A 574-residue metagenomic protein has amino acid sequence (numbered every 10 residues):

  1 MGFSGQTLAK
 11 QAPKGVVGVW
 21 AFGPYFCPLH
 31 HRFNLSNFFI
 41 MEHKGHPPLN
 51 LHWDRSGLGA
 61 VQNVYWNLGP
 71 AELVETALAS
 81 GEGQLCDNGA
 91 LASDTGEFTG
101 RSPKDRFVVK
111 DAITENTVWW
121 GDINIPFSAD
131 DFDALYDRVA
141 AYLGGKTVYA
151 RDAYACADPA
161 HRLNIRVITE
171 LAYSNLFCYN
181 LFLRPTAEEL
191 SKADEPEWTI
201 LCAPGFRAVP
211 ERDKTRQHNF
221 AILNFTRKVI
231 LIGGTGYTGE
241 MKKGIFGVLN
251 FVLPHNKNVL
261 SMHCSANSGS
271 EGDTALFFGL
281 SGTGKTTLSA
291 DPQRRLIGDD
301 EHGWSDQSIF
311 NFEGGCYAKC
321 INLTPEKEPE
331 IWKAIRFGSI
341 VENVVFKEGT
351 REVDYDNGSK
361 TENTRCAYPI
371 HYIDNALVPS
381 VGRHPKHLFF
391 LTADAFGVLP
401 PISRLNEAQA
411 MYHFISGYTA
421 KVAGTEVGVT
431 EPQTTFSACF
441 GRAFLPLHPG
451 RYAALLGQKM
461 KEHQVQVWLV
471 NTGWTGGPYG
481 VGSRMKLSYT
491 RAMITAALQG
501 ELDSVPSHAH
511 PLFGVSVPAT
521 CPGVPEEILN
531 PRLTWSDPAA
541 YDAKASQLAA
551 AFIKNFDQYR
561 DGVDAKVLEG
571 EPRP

Functional and structural regions predicted by a protein language model:
G2-K14, G18-H30, N34: Short, low-complexity intrinsically disordered segments enriched in small and basic residues
M41-K192: N-terminal accessory targeting/assembly segments
E42-D87, H263-L280, D291-P292, G303-T534 (+1 more regions): Glycine-rich, often acidic-flanked micro-motifs that create phosphate/phosphodiester-binding or positioning elements
R151, V259-A266: A short glycine-rich, hydrophobically flanked beta-strand micro-motif that places a catalytic Asp/Glu for divalent metal
D213-V252: Charged, amphipathic alpha-helical linker segments immediately N-terminal to NTP-binding catalytic cores
K285: Conserved lysine of the Walker
L288: Hydrophobic positions on the alpha1 helix immediately C-terminal to the Walker A/P-loop
I528, L533-P574: Generic C-terminus detector
